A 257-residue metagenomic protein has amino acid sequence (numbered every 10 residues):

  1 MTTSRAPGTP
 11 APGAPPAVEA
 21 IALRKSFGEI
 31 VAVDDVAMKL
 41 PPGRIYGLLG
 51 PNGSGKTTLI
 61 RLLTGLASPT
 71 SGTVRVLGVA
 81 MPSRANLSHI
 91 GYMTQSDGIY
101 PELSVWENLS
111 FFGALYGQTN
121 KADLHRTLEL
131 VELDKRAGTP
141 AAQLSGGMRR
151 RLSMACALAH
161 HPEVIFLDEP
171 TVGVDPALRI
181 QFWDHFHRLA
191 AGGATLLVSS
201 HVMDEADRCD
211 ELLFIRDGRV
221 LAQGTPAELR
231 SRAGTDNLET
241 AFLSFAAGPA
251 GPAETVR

Functional and structural regions predicted by a protein language model:
T64: Helix-to-loop junction immediately C-terminal to a conserved catalytic motif
G72-S88: Conserved ABC transporter NBD signature motif
S110, A114, T119-R136: Conserved ABC ATPase "signature" region
P140-G147: Conserved ABC ATPase signature
I165-E169: Catalytic Walker B motif of ABC-type/P-loop ATPase nucleotide-binding domains
